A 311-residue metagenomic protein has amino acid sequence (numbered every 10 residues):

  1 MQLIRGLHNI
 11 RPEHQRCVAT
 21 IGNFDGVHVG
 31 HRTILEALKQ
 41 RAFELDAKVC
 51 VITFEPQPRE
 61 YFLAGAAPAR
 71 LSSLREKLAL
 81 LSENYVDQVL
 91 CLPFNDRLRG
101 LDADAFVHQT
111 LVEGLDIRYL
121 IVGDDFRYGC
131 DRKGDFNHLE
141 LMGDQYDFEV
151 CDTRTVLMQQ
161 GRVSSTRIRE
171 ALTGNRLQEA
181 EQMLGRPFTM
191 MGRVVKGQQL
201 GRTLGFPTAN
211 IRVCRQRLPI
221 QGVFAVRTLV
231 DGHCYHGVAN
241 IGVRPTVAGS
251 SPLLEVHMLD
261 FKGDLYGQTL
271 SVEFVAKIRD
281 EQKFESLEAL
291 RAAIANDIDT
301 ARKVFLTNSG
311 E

Functional and structural regions predicted by a protein language model:
Q2-N9, A69, L90: Short acidic-hydrophobic, aromatic-tinged amphipathic segments that line or gate anion-handling sites
N9-P12, D96-R99, V156-G161: A short acidic, often aromatic-flanked loop/helix-cap motif at beta-alpha or helix-coil junctions that lines enzyme
I10-S73: N-terminal catalytic cores of NTP/NDP-binding nucleotidyl/phosphoryl-transfer enzymes
H28, L81, L120, A180 (+2 more regions): Residue-level signal for inorganic ion chemistry
E60-D124, Y128-Y146: N-terminal Rossmann-like or analogous alpha/beta NTP/dinucleotide-binding catalytic cores that position adenine
G143-G242: Glycine-rich, Lys/Arg-enriched anion-binding loops that position phosphate/diphosphate groups for phosphoryl
G197-E311: Phosphate/ribose-recognition catalytic cores of enzymes acting on nucleotide-derived substrates
